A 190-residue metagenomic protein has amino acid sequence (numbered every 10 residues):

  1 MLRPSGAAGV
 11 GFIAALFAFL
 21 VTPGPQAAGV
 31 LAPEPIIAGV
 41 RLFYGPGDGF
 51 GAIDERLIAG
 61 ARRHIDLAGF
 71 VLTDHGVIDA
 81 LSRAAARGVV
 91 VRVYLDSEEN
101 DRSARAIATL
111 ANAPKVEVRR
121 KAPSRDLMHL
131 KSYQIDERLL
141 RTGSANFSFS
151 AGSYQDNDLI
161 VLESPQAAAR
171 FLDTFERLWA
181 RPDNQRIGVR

Functional and structural regions predicted by a protein language model:
M1, L20-T22, V30: Compositionally biased, intrinsically disordered/low-complexity regions enriched for serine, proline and threonine
M1-F12: Bacterial N-terminal signal peptides that target proteins for export
A7, V21-P25: Intrinsic disorder/low-complexity segments in short proteins, especially the signal peptide and propeptide regions
G11-L20: Bacterial N-terminal signal peptides
G24-G60, T73-D79, R83-R190: HKD-type phospholipase D/PLD-like phosphodiesterase module
A68-L72: N-terminal carbohydrate-binding/catalytic regions of secreted carbohydrate-active enzymes
